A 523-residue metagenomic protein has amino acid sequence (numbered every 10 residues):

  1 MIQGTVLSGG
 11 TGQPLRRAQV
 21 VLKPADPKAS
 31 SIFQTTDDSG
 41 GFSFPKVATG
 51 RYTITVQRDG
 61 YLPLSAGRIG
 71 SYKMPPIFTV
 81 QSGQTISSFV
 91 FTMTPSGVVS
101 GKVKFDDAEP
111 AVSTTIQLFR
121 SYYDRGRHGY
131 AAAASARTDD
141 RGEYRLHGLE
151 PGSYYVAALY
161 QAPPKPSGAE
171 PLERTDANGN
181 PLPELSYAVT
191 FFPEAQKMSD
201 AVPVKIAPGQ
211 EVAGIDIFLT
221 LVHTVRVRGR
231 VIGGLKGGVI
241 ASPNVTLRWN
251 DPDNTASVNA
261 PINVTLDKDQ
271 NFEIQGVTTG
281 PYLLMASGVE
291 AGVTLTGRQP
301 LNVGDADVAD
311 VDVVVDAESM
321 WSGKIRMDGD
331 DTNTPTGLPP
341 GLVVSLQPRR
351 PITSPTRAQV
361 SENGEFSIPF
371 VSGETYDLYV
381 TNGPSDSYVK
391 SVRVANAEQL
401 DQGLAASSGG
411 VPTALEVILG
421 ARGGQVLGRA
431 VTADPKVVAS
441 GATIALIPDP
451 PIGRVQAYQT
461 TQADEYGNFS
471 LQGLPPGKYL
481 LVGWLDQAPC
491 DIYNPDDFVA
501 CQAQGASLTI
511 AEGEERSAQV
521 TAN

Functional and structural regions predicted by a protein language model:
M1-N523: Long luminal/extracellular ectodomains of secretory-pathway precursor proteins
